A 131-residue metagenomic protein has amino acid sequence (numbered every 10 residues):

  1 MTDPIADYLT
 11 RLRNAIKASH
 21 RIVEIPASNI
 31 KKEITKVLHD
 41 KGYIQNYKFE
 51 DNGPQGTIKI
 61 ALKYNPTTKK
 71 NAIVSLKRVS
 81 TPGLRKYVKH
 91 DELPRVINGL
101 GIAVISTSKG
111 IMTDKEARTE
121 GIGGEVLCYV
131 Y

Functional and structural regions predicted by a protein language model:
M1-Y131: Core subunits and conserved enzymes of cellular information-processing and envelope-translocation systems across
